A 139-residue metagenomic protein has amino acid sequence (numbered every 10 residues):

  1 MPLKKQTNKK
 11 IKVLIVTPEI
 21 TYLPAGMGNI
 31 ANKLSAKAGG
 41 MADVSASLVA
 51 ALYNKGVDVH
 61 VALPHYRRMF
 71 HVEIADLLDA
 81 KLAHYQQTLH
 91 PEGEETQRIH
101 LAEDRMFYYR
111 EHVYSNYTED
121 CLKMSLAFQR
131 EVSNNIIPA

Functional and structural regions predicted by a protein language model:
P2-H90: N-terminal subdomain of nucleotide-sugar transferases
K55, P138-A139: Generic structural signal for alpha-helix termini and adjacent loop/cap motifs
V61-P138: A conserved catalytic-core segment of Leloir-type glycosyltransferases
